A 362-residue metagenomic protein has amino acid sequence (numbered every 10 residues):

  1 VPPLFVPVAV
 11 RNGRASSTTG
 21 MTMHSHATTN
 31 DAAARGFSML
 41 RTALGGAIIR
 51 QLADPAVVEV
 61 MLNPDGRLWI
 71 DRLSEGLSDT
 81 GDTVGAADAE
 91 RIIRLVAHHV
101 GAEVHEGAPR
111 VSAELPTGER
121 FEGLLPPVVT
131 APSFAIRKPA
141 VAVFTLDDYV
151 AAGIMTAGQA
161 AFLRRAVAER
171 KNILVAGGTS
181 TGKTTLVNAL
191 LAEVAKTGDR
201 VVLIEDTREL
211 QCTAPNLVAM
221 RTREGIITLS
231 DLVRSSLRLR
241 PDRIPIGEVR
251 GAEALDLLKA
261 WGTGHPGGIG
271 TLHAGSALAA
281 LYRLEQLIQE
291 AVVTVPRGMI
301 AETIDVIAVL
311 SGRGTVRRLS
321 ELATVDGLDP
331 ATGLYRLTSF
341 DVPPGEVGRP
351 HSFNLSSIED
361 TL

Functional and structural regions predicted by a protein language model:
L4-E106, S112-P116: N-terminal accessory targeting/assembly segments
H26-A33, F37-R41, T315-L362: NTP-binding/hydrolysis catalytic cores, primarily Walker-type P-loop NTPases
D54, D71, L77-E169: P-loop NTP-binding catalytic core
A160, R170-I173, A189-T303, V309: Switch/coupling sub-region of P-loop NTPases
A176: Residues at the beta-strand->loop junction immediately N-terminal to the Walker
T179-S180: The conserved Walker
K183: Conserved lysine of the Walker
L186: Hydrophobic positions on the alpha1 helix immediately C-terminal to the Walker A/P-loop
